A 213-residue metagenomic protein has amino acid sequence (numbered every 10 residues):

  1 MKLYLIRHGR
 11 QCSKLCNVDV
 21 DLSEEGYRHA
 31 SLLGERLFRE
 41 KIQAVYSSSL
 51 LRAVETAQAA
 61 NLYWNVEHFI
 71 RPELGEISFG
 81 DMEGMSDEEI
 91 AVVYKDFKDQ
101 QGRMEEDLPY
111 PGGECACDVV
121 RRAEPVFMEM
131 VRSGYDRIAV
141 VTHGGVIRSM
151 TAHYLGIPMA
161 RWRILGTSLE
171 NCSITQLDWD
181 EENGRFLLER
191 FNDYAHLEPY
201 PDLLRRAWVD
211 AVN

Functional and structural regions predicted by a protein language model:
K2-L5, G9-A59, Y110-A123: Loop-to-helix element that buttresses phosphate recognition and phosphoryl-transfer chemistry
L3, Y135-V141: Residue-level preference for the first positions of well-ordered beta-strands
G9, R137, G144, N192-Y194: Active-site metal-binding loops of divalent metal-dependent hydrolases
L32-D99: Phosphate-coordination/substrate-recognition cap region in phosphate-metabolizing enzymes
R39-K41, M130-D136: Glycine-rich phosphate-binding loop signature in dinucleotide/nucleotide-binding domains
I77-E89, A152-N213: Acidic, low-complexity terminal tails and accessory targeting/binding regions of phosphate-metabolizing enzymes
F97-C117: Short glycine/proline- and acidic residue-enriched helix-loop micro-motifs that form flexible lids or anion-recognition
P125, M130, V140-G145: His/acidic metal-ligating clusters that form di-metal
